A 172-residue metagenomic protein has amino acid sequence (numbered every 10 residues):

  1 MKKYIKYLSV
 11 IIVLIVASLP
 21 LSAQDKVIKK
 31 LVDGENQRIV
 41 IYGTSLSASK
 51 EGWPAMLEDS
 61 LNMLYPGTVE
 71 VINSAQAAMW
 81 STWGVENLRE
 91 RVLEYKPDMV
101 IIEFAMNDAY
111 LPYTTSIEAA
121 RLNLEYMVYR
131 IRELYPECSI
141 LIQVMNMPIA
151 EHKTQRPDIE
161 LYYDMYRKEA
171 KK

Functional and structural regions predicted by a protein language model:
M1-Q24: Bacterial Sec-dependent N-terminal signal peptides
K2-K3, A55-G67, W83-K172: Alpha-helical cap/lid subdomain in secreted, periplasmic, or secretory-pathway luminal O-acyl-processing enzymes
I12, G43, F104: Residues that line or immediately flank small-molecule/substrate-binding pockets and catalytic motifs
L21-A77, N87-K96: Serine-esterase "nucleophile elbow" of acetyl-processing enzymes
M79-S81: A short acidic, often aromatic-flanked loop/helix-cap motif at beta-alpha or helix-coil junctions that lines enzyme
